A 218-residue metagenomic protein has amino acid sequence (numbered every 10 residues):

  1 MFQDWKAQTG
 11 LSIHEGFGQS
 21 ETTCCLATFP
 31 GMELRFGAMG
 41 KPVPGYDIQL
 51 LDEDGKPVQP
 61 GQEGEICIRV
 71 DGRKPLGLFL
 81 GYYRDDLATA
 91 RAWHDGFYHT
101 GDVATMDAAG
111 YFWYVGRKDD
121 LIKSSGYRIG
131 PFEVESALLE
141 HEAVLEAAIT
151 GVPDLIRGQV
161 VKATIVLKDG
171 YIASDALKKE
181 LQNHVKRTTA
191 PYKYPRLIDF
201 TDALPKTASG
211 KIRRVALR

Functional and structural regions predicted by a protein language model:
M1-R35, D47, P57: Gly/Ser/Thr-rich phosphate-binding loop
H14, I198-T201: General small-molecule cofactor/ligand-binding pocket signal
G18, G40, D102, G126: Active-site glycine-centered loops adjacent to acidic/histidine catalytic or metal-binding residues that shape
L26-P30, L51-D52, I68-R69: Short beta-strand-to-turn element immediately C-terminal to the catalytic PLP-Schiff-base lysine in fold type I
P42-G45, K56-R91, I129: Conserved ATP/PPi-binding loop(s) of AMP-dependent carboxylate-activating enzymes
D47-Q49, D202-A203: Generic short beta-strand
L51-D52, P60, T100, M106 (+1 more regions): Hydrophobic alpha-helical segments, especially N-terminal targeting/anchoring helices
V70, K74-P75, A88, V103-K193 (+3 more regions): AMP-binding/adenylate-forming catalytic core of the ANL superfamily
